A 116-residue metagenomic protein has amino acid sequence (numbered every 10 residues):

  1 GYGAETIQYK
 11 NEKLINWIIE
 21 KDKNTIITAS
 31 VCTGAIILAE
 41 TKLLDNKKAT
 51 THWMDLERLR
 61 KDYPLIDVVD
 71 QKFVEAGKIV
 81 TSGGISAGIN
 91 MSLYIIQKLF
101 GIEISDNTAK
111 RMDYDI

Functional and structural regions predicted by a protein language model:
G1-I116: Active-site-adjacent pocket-lining segments in enzyme domains
